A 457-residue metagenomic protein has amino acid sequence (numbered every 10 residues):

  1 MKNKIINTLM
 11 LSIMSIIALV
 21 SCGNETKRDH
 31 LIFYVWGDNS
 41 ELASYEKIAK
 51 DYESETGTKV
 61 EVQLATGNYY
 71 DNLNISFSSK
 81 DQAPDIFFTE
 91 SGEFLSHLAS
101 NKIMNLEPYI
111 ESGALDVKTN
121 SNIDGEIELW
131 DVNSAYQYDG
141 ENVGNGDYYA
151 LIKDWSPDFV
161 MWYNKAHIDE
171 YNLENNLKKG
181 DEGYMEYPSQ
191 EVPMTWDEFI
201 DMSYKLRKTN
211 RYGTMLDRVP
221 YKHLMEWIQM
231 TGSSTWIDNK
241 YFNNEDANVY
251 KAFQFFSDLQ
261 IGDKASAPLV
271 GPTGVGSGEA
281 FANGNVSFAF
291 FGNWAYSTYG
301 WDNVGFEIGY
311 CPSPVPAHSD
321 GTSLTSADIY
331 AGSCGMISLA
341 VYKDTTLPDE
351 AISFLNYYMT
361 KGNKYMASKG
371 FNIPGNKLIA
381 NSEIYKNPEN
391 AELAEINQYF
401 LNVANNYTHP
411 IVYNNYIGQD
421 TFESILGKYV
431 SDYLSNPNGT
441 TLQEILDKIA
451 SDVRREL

Functional and structural regions predicted by a protein language model:
N7, V20-K102, E111-S121, N172-G183 (+3 more regions): Conserved N-terminal structural module of periplasmic/extracytoplasmic solute-binding proteins
S44, I48, T58, K251-F255 (+3 more regions): Short amphipathic alpha-helical coupling segments at ligand-binding clamshell hinges and other catalytic/signaling
K59, S78, N142, G146 (+2 more regions): Extracytoplasmic/periplasmic substrate-recognition and gating elements
L64-N72, M194-E198, P268-A282: Short helix-initiation/N-cap motifs at beta->coil->alpha
G92-V160, E226-I228, C311, G321-L324: Hinge/lid segment of periplasmic solute-binding proteins
E107-G125, N175-V192, S233-F253, D302 (+1 more regions): Short, solvent-exposed loop/beta-turn-alpha elements that line the ligand-binding surface or hinge of extracytoplasmic
W196-R207, D238-G274: Glycine-centered hinge/linker elements that transmit conformational signals in sensory and ligand-binding systems
K364, K377-L457: Conserved C-terminal helix/tail region of periplasmic/extracytoplasmic solute-binding proteins
